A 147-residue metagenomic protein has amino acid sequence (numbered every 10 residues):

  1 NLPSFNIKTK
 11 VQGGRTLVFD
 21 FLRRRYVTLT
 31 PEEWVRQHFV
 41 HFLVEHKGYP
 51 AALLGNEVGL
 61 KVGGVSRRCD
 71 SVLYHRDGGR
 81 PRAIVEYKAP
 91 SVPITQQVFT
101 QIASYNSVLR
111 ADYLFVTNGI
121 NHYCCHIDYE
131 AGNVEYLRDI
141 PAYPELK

Functional and structural regions predicted by a protein language model:
N1-Y113, I120-K147: A short, conserved, highly charged catalytic patch centered on acidic carboxylates
